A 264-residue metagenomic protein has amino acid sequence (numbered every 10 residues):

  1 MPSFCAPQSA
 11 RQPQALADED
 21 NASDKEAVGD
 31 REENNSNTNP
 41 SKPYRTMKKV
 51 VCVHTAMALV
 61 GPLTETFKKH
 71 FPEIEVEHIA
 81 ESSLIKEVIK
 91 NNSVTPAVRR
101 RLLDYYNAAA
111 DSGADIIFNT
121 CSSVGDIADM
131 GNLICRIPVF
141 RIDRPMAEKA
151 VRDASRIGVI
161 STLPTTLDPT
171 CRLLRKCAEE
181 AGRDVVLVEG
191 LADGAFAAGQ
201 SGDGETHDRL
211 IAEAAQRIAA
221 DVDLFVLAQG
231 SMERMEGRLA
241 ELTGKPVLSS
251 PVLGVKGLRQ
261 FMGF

Functional and structural regions predicted by a protein language model:
C5, K42-F264: Non-catalytic structural scaffold of enzyme domains
Q8, Q12-Q14, Y44: Low-complexity, intrinsically disordered or signal/transmembrane-proximal segments
R11-P13, S23, A27: Short Gly/Ser/Thr- and charged-rich N-terminal loops/segments that act as flexible capping/hinge elements
T38: Cysteine-nucleophile amide-bond enzymes
